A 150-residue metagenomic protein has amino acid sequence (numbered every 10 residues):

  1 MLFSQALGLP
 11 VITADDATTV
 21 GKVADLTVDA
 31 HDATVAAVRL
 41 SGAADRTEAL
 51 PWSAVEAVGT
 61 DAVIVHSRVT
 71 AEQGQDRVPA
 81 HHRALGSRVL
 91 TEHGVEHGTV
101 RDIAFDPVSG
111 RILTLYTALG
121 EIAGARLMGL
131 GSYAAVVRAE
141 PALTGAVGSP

Functional and structural regions predicted by a protein language model:
M1-P150: Peripheral interaction segments used for macromolecular assembly
